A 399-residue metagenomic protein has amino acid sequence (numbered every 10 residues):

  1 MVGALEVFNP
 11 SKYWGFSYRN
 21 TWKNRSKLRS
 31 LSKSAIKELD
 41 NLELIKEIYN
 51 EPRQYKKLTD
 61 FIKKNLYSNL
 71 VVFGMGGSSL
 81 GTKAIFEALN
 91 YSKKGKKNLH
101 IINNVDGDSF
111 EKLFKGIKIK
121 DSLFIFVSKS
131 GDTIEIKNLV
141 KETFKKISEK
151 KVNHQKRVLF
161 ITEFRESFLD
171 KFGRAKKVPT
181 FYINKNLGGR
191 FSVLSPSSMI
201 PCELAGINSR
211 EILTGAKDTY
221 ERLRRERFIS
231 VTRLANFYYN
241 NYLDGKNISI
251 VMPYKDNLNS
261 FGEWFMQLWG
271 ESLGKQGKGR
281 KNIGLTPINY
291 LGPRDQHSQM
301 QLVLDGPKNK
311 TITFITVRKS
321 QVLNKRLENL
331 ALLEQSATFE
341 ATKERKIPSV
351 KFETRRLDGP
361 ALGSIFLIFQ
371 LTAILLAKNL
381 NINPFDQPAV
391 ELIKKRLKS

Functional and structural regions predicted by a protein language model:
M1-K63, A337: Extended, charge-enriched "interface" segments that sit outside catalytic cores
K56-S68, K112-S122, F237-N247, V303-K308: Glycine-rich phosphate/diphosphate-binding loops that line cofactor/substrate pockets in enzymes
K63-E226: Glycine-rich phosphate-binding loops that contact phosphosugars or nucleotide phosphates
V72, F124-F126, F160, V251 (+2 more regions): Structural beta-sheet core signal
E87-K97, K145-E149, L268-G279, A341-R345: Short helix-loop-beta junction
K151-I312, D386, V390-S399: Active-site phosphate/pyrophosphate-binding segments
I288-G359: Helicase-primase coupling helices
S364, I368-S399: Generic C-terminus detector
